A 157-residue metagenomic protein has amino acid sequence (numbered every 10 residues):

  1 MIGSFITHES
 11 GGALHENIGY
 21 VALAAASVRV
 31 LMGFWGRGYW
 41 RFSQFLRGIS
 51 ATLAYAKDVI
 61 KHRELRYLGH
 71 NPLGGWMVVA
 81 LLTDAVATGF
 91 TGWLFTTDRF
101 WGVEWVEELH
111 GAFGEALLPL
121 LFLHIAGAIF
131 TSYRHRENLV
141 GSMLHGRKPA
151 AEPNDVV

Functional and structural regions predicted by a protein language model:
M1-V157: Membrane-embedded alpha-helical bundles that constitute the cytochrome b-like, heme-associated redox core of multi-pass
